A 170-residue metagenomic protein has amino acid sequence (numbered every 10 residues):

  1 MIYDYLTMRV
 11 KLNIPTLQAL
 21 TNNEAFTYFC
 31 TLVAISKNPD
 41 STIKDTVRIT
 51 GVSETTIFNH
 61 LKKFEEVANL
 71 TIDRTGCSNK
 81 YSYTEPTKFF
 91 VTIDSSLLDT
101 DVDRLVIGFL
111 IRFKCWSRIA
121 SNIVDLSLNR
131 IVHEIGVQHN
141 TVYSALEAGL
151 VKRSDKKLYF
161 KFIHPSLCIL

Functional and structural regions predicted by a protein language model:
M1, H133, V137-Y143, E147 (+3 more regions): Charged low-complexity intrinsically disordered patches
M1-D45, T56, T75-D125: Short recognition helix of helix-turn-helix/winged-helix DNA-binding domains
Y28, L32, V106-I111, N140-L146 (+1 more regions): Extended low-polarity, hydrophobic cluster-rich segments
V47, V132: The alpha-helix within a helix-turn-helix
V52-E66, G136-A148: Short amphipathic alpha-helical interaction segments
E65-T75, E147-F160: A short, conserved structural fragment
G76-T84, K157-C168: Minor-groove-contacting beta-hairpin "wing" of winged helix-turn-helix DNA-binding domains
